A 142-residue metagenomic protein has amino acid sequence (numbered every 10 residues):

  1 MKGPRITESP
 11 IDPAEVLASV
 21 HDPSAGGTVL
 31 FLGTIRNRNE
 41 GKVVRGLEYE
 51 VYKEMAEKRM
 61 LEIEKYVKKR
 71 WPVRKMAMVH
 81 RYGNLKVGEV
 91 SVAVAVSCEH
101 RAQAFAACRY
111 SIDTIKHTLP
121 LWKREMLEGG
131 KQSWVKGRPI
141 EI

Functional and structural regions predicted by a protein language model:
M1-V90, E99-R109, D113-I142: N-terminal, polar/charged subdomain of small-to-medium soluble alpha/beta proteins
A95-S97: Short hydrophobic/aromatic beta-strand micro-patches that form the beta-sheet surface supporting nucleotide- or nucleic
